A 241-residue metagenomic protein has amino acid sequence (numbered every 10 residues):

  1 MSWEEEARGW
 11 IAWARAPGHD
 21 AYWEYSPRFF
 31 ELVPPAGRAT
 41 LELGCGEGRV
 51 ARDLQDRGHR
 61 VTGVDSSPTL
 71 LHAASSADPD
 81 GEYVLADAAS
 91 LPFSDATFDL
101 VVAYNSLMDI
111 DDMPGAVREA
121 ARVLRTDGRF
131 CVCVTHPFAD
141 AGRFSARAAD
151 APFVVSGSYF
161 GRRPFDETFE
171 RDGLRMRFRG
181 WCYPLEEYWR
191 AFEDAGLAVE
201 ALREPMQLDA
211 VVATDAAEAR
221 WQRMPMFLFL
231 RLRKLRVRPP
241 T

Functional and structural regions predicted by a protein language model:
M1-A36, R49-D53, L70-A73, A77: Conserved class I S-adenosyl-L-methionine
L41-L43, E47-S90: Class I SAM-dependent methyltransferase SAM/SAH-binding core
A89-L100: A short acidic, Gly/Pro-enriched loop at the edge of an enzyme's catalytic core that lines a small-molecule cofactor
L100-M113: A short SAM/SAH-binding and catalytic strip from SAM-dependent methyltransferases
P114-R129: A short glycine-rich, Lys/Arg-flanked "PGG" loop and its adjoining helix->strand segment in the class I
R129-E167: Conserved class I S-adenosyl-L-methionine
V134, F138-G142, G173-E186: Acceptor-substrate binding/catalytic loop of class I
D166, R179-L202: Short alpha-helix
